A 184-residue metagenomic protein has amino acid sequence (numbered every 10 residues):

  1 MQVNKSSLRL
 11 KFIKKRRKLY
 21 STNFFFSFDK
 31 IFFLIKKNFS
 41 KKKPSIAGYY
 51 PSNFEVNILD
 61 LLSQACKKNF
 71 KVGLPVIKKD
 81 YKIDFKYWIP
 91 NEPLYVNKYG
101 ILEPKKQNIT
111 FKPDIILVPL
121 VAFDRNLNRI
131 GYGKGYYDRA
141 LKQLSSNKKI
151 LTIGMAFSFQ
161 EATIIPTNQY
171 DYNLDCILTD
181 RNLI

Functional and structural regions predicted by a protein language model:
M1-E103, N108-F111: N-terminal active-site beta-alpha-beta segment that forms phosphate/nucleotide-binding and substrate-recognition loops
M1-V3, S7, K14-K18, N108-I116 (+2 more regions): Surface-exposed, charge/polar-rich loops and edge strands
F12, G48, V72, L117 (+2 more regions): A residue-level signal for conserved active-site and pocket-lining positions in enzyme catalytic cores
A47, G100, I116, A122 (+2 more regions): Conserved beta-strand segments that form the floor/walls of ligand-binding pockets within enzyme and binding domains
Y50, V76, L120, F157-F159 (+1 more regions): Short secondary-structure boundary segments
S52-F54, V121-R125: Short glycine-rich anion-binding loops that position phosphate/pyrophosphate groups of nucleotides and phosphorylated
E55-I58, Y137, A162: Short, well-ordered alpha-helical microsegments
S63, Y132-D138: Charged helix-capping and loop-helix junction motifs
